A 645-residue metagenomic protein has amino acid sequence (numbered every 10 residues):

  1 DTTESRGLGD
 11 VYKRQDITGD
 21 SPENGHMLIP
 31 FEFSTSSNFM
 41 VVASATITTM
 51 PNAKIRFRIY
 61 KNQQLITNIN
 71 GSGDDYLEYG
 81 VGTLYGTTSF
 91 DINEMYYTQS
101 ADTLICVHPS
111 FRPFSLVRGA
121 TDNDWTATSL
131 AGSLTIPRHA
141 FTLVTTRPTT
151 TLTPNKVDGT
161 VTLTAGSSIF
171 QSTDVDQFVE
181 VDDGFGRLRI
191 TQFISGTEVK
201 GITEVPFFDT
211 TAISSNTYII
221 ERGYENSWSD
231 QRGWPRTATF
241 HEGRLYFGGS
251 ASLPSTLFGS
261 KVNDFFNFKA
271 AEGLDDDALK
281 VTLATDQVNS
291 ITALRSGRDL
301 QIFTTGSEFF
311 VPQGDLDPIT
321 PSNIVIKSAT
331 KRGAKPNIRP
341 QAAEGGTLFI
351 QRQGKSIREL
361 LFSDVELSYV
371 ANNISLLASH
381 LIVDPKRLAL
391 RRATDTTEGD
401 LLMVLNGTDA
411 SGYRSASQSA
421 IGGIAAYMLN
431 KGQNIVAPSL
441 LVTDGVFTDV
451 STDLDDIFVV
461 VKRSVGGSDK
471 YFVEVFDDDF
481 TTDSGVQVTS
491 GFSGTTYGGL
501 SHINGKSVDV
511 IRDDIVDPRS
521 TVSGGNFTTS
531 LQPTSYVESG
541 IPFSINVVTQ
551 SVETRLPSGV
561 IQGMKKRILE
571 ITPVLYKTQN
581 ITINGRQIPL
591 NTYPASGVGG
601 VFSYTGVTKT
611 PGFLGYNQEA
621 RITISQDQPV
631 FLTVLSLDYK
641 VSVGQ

Functional and structural regions predicted by a protein language model:
T2-Y12: Single conserved hydrophobic/aromatic residue that forms the stacking wall/gate of nucleotide- or nucleobase-binding
I17-T18, P22-N24, L77, G223-R244 (+3 more regions): Beta-propeller and closely related beta-pinwheel folds
T48-R58, R112-L116, L253-G259, S307-L316 (+3 more regions): Structural motif
D75, Y79, R118, W125-E221 (+3 more regions): Autoprocessing Asn-cyclization modules and mimics
L84-Y96, G597-R621, S625-P629: Beta-sandwich interaction modules
F90-A140: Hydrophobic or amphipathic alpha-helical targeting/insertion segments
D209-W228, G524-V560, Q626-G644: Surface-exposed interaction regions enriched in Ser/Thr/Asp/Glu that occur as long low-complexity tracts or repetitive
F310, N580-L590: Short, surface-exposed beta-strand/strand-loop-strand elements in extracellular ectodomains
